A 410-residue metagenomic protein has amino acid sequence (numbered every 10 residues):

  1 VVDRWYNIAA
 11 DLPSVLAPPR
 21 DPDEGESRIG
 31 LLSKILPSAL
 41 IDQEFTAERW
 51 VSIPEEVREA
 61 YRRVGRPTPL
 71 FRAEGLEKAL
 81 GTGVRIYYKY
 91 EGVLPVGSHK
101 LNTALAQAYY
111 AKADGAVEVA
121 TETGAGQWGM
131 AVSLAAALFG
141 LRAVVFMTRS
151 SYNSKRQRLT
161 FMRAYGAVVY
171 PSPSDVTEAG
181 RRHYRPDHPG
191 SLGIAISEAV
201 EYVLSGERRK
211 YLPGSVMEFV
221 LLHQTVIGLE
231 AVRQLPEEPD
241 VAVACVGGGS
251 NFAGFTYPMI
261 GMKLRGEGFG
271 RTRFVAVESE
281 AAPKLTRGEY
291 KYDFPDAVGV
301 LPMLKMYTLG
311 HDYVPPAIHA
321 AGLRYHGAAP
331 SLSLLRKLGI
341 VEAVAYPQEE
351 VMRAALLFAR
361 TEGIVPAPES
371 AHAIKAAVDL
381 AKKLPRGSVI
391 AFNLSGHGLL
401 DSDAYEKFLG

Functional and structural regions predicted by a protein language model:
V1-V117: Positively charged, low-complexity intrinsically disordered leader regions
I53, P67, H183, D187-F219 (+4 more regions): Active-site/ligand-binding loops adjacent to catalytic centers
P69, Y88, K100, Q107 (+11 more regions): Buried hydrophobic positions in well-ordered alpha/beta secondary-structure cores of metabolic enzymes
Y90-L101, V119-W128, M217-V220, V243-G248 (+4 more regions): Active-site nucleophile and cofactor-binding loops and adjacent substrate-binding regions of central metabolic enzymes
T103, A111-S150, E238-F252, E369 (+1 more regions): A short, small-residue-rich loop immediately preceding and capping a beta-strand
A106-A116, M130-R142, R163-A164, T256-R265 (+1 more regions): Alpha-helix C-terminal capping segments
W128-G190, K284-A297, D401-G410: Active-site-proximal loop->helix
G247-S250, G254, Q348-D403, K407-L409: Claisen-condensing/thiolase-fold acyl-transfer catalytic domains that form or cleave C-C bonds in fatty acid
